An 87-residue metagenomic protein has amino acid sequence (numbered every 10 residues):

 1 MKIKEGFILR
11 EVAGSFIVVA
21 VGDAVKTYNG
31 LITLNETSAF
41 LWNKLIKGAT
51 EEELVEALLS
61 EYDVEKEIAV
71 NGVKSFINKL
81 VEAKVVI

Functional and structural regions predicted by a protein language model:
M1-I46: Acidic, low-complexity/disordered tracts enriched in E/D and polar residues
G30-I87: Long, charge-rich, low-complexity alpha-helical segments
